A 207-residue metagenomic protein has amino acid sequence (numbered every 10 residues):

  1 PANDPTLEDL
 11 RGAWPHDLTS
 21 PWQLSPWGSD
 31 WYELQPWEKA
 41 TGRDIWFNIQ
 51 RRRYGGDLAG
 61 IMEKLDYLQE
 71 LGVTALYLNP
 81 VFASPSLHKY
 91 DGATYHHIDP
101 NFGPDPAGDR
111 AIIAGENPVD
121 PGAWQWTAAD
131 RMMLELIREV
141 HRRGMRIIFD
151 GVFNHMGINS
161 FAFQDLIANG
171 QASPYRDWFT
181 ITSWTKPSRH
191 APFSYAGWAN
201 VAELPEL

Functional and structural regions predicted by a protein language model:
P1-R146, N154-D165, R189-L207: N-terminal structural segment of carbohydrate-active enzymes
N101, Q171-A172: Short, intrinsically disordered/low-complexity patches at protein termini and at juxtamembrane boundaries
I167, S173-Y175: Histidine-centered active-site microenvironments of extracellular/periplasmic hydrolases and transferases
R176-P187: Extracellular/luminal ectodomains and secreted, surface-exposed scaffolds of diverse proteins
